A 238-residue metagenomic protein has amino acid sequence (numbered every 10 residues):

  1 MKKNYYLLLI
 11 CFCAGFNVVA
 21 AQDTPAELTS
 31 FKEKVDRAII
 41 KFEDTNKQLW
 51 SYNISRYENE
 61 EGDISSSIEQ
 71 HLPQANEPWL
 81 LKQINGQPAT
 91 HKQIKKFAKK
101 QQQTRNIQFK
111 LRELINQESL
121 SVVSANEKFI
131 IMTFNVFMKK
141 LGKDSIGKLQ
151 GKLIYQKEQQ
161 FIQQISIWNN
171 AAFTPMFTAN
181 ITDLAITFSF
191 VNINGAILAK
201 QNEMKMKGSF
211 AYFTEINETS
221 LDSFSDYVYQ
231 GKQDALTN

Functional and structural regions predicted by a protein language model:
N4-A14: Sec-dependent N-terminal signal peptides
F16-A21: Sec/Tat signal peptide C-region and signal peptidase I cleavage site
Q22-G147, N169-P175, A179, S209-N238: Structured extracytoplasmic
P78, I130, Q160-I162, I197: Hydrophobic residues embedded in beta-strands of well-ordered beta-sheets
K148-L149, Q156-N170: Long, charged/polar, surface-exposed segments that mediate recognition or autoinhibition
L153, A185-N194: Extended lipid/amphipathic-ligand handling interfaces
I165, K200-N202: Beta-strand-dense domains in secreted/periplasmic systems and polymorphic toxin scaffolds
D183-L184, M206-G208: Subset-of-secretome marker
